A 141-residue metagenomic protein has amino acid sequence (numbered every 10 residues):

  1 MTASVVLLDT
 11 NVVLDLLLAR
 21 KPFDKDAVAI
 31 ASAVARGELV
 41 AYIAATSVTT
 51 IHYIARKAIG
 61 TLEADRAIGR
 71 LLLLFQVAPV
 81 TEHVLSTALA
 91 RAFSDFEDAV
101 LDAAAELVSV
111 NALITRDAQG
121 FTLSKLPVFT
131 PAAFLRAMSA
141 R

Functional and structural regions predicted by a protein language model:
M1-I43, R56-R66, L123, F129-R141: Short, well-structured N-terminal submotif of metal-dependent ribonuclease cores
V12, S47, V84, V100-L101 (+2 more regions): Alpha-helix capping/helix-boundary segments
I43-A45, T115: Short beta-strand segments at enzyme active-site cores
D65-G69, L85-S86: Short, well-structured alpha-helical segments
L73-A118: Active-site neighborhoods of divalent-metal-dependent phosphate/nucleic-acid chemistry enzymes
A78-V80, V128-P131: Short acidic-hydrophobic, aromatic-tinged amphipathic segments that line or gate anion-handling sites
S109, S124-K125: Short, structured coil segments at secondary-structure junctions
